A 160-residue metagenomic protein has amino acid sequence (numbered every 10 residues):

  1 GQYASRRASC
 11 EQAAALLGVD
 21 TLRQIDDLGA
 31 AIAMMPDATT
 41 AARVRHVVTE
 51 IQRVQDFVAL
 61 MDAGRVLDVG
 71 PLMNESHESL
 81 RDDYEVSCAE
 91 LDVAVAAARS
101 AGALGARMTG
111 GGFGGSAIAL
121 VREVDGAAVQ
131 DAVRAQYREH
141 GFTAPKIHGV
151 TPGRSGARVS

Functional and structural regions predicted by a protein language model:
G1-G105, L120-S160: C-terminal nucleotide
G114-L120: Short beta-strand->loop micro-motif that forms the acidic, two-metal-ion catalytic signature in nucleotide-processing
